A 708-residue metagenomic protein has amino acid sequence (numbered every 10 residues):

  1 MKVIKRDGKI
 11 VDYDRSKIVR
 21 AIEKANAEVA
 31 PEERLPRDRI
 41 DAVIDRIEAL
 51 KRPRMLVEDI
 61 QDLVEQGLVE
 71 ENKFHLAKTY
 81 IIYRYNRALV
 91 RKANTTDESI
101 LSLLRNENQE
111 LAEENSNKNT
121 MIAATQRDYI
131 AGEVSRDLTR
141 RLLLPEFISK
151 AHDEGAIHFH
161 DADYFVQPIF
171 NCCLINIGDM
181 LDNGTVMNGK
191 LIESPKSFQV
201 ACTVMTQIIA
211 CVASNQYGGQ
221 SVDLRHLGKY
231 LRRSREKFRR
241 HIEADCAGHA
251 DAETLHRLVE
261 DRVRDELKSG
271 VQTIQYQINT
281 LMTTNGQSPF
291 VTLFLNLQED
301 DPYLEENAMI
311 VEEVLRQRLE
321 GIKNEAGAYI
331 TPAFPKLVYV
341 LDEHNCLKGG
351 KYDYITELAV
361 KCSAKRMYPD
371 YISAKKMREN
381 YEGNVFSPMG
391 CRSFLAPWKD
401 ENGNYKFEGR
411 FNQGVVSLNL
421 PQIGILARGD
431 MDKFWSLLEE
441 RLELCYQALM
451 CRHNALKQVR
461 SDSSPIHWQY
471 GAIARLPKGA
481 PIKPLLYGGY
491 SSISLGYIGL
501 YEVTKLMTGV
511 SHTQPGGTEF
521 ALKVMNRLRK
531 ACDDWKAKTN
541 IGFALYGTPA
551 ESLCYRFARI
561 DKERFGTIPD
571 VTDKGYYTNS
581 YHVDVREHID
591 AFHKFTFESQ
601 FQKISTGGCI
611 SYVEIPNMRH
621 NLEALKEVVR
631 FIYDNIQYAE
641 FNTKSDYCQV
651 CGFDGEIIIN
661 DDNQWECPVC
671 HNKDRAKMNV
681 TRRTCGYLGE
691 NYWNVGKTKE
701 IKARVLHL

Functional and structural regions predicted by a protein language model:
M1-E107, K702-H707: Charged, amphipathic alpha-helical regulatory modules used for macromolecular assembly or allosteric control
I18, I22, L227, L231 (+2 more regions): Buried hydrophobic packing segments
N86-V90, T96-G489, V510, Q514-R675 (+1 more regions): Conserved catalytic cores of very large enzyme subunits
L267-V271, Q275, L506, K697-A703: Metallocofactor- and cofactor-centric catalytic cores in central/energy metabolism, strongly enriched
L295, I493-L506, N526, R683: Contiguous, well-ordered alpha-helical segments that form the cores/surfaces of helical PPI scaffolds
P477-K478, L485, G489, L495-G496 (+2 more regions): Core of folded catalytic or high-affinity ligand/protein-binding domains in predominantly eukaryotic proteins
V669-L708: Long insertion/accessory domains within large nucleic-acid-processing enzymes
